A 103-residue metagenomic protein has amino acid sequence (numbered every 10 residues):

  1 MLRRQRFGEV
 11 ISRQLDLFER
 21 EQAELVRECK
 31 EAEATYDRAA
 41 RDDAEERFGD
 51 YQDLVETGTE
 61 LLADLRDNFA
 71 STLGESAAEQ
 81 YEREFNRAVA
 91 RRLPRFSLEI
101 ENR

Functional and structural regions predicted by a protein language model:
M1-R38: Short terminal alpha-helical segments
R4-F7, I11, F18, Y51 (+4 more regions): Intrinsic-disorder-associated interaction segments
D16-E19, A23, G49-A63, R83-A90: Generic structural signal for well-ordered, non-transmembrane alpha-helical segments in soluble/cytosolic regions
E19, A23-V26, D37, R41 (+4 more regions): Residue-level signal for secondary-structure boundary elements
E28-F69: Contiguous, amphipathic alpha-helical segments that mediate oligomerization or scaffolding in large protein assemblies
A70-R103: Amphipathic alpha-helical binding modules
